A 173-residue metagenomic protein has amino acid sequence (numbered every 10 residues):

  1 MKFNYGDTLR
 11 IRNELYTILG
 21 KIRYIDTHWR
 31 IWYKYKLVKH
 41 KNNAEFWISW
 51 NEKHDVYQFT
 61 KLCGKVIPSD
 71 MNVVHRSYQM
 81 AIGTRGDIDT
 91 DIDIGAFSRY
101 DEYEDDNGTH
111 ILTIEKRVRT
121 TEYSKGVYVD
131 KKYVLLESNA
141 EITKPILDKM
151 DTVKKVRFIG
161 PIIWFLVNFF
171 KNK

Functional and structural regions predicted by a protein language model:
M1-K34, V38-K173: Mixed-charge, low-complexity intrinsically disordered regions
